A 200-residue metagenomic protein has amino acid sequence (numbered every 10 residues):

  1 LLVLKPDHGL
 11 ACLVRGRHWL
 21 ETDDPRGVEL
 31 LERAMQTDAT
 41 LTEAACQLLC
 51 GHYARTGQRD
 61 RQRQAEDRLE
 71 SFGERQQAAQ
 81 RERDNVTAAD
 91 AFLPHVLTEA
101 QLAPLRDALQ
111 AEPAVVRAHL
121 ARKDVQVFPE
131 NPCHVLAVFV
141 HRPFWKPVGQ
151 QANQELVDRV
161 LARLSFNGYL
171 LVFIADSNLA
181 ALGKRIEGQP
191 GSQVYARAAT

Functional and structural regions predicted by a protein language model:
V3-L4, Q36-T40, R55, S71-F72: Structural marker of alpha-solenoid helical repeat scaffolds
H8, L41-T42, Q76: Residue-level recognition of tetratricopeptide repeat
A11, A44-A45: TPR alpha-solenoid repeat register
A11, Q77-Q80, T87-A175: A contiguous, surface-oriented mixed alpha/beta subdomain in the mid-to-C-terminal portion of proteins that forms
V14-R15, L48-L49: Structural register within alpha-helical repeat arrays
H18-W19, Y53: Residue at a conserved register position within TPR or TPR-like alpha-solenoid repeats
